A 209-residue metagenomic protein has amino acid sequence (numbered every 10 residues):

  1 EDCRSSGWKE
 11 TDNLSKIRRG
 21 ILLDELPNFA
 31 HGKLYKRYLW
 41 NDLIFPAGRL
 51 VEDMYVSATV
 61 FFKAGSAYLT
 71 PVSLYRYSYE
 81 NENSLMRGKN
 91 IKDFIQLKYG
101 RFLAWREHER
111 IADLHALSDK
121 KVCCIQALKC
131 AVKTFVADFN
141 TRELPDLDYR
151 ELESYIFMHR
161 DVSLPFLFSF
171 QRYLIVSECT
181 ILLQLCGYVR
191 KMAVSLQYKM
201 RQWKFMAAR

Functional and structural regions predicted by a protein language model:
E1-T70, Y77-I95: Donor-binding/catalytic cores of nucleotide-activated saccharide and glycerol-phosphate transferases/polymerases
L26-Y35, E109-D119, R172-L174: Noncatalytic linker/hinge segments flanking ATPase motor cores
G48, K92-Q96, D119, V176 (+2 more regions): Short, solvent-exposed segments of well-ordered alpha helices
L74-N81, R87-S118, T134-D161: Catalytic core of nucleotide-sugar-dependent glycosyltransferases
S118-Q126: Short, charged, amphipathic alpha-helical segments
I125-V136: Amphipathic alpha-helical repeat scaffolds of TPR domains
F139-R209: Membrane-interface aromatic/basic loop that binds lipid-linked glycans or pyrophosphate carriers, typified by
